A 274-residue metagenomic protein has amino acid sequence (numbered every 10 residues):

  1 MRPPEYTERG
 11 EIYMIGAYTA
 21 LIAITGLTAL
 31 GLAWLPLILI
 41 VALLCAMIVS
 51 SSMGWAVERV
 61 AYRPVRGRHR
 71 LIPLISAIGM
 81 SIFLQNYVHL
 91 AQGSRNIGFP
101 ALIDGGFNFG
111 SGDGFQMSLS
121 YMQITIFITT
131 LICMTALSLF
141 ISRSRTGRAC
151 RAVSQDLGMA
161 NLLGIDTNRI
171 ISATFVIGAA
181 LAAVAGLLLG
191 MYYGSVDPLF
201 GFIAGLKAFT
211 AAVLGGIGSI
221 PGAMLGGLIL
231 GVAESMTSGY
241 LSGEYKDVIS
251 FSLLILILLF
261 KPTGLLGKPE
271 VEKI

Functional and structural regions predicted by a protein language model:
M1-A17, G67-I72, T146-A149, T167 (+5 more regions): Short, non-helical or kinked segments that cap or interrupt transmembrane helices
M1-E8, S52-G98, F140-G147, A152 (+2 more regions): Short loop segments and helix-boundary regions at transmembrane helix junctions of multi-pass inner-membrane proteins
P3-E5, S94, F140-R145, I171-A212 (+1 more regions): Inter-helical junctions in multi-pass inner-membrane proteins, predominant in energy-converting antiporter-like
E8-A56, V60: Membrane-embedded helix boundary and interhelical linker motif in transport proteins
I15, I40, L44-S52, A56 (+7 more regions): Generic alpha-helical transmembrane segments of integral inner-membrane proteins, especially permease/transport modules
I48-S52, K207-L230, S252-L258, L265: Hydrophobic alpha-helical transmembrane segments of polytopic membrane proteins
P64-V65, R70-R143, I170-A173, M236 (+4 more regions): Transmembrane helix-bundle core of multi-pass membrane transporters and related energy-transducing complexes
F115-V196, I220-L225: Helix-loop-helix "hairpin" substructures at the membrane interface of multi-pass membrane proteins
